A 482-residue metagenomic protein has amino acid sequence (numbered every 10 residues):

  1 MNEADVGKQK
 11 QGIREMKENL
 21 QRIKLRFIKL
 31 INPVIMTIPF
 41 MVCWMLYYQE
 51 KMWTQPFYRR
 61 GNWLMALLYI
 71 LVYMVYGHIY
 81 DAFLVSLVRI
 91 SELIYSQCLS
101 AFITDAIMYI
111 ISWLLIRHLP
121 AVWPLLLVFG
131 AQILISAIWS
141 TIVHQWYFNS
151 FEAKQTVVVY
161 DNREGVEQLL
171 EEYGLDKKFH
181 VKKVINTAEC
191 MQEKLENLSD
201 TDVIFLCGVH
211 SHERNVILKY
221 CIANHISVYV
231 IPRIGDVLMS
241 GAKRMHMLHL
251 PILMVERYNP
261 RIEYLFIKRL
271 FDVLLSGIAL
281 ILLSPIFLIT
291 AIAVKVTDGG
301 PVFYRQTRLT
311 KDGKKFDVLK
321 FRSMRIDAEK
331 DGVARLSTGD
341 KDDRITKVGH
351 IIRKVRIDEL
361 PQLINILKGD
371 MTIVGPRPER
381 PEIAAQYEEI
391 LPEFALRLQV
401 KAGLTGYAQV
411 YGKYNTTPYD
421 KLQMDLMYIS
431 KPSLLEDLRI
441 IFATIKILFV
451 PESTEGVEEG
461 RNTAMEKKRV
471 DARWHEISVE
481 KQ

Functional and structural regions predicted by a protein language model:
M1-F148: Signature of alpha-helical transmembrane segments in polytopic membrane proteins
N2-P39, I142-I281, E455-Q482: N-terminal hydrophobic signal-anchor/signal peptide
E15-R22, A82-S86, I90, R117-H118 (+4 more regions): Juxtamembrane loop-helix boundary motifs flanking transmembrane segments in multi-pass membrane proteins
Q97-A101, A153-Q168, P301-M324: Membrane-cytosol interface motif
S140-A153, A293-F303: Aromatic-capped interface at the extracytoplasmic side of an N-terminal signal-anchor transmembrane helix
G235-D236, Y304-R344, T405-Q423: Short, glycine-rich, amphipathic interfacial segments at transmembrane boundaries or analogous
Y264-A328, N365, L434, I440-Q482: A hydrophobic, helix-centered structural microdomain
T338-K401, I440-T444: A short, structured surface patch at a secondary-structure boundary
